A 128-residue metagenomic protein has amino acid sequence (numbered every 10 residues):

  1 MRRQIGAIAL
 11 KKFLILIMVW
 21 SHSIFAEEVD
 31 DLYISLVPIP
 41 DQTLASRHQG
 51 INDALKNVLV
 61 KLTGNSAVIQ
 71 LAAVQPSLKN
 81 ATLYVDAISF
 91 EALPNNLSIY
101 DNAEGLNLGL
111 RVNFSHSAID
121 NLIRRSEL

Functional and structural regions predicted by a protein language model:
I8-A9, L44: Short alpha-helical segments used as structural interaction elements across diverse proteins
A9-L16: Sec-dependent signal peptide recognition, specifically the positively charged N-region followed immediately by
I17-M18, N65: Amphipathic, positively biased hydrophobic alpha-helical segments used for protein targeting and membrane insertion
S21-S23: N-terminal signal peptide c-region/cleavage motif recognized by signal peptidases
A26-L128: Domain-level marker for long, solvent-exposed, non-transmembrane regions
